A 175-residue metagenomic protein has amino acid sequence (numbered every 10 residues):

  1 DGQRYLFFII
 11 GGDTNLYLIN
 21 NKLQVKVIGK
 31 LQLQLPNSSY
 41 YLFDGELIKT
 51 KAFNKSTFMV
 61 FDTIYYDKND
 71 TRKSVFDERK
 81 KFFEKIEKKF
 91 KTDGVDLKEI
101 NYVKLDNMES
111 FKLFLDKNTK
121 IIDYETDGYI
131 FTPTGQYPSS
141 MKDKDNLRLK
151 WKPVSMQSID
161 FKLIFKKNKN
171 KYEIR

Functional and structural regions predicted by a protein language model:
D1-L23, K88-R175: Nucleic-acid 5′ end/cap handling module spanning
D1-S110, I121: Covalent nucleotidyltransferase
